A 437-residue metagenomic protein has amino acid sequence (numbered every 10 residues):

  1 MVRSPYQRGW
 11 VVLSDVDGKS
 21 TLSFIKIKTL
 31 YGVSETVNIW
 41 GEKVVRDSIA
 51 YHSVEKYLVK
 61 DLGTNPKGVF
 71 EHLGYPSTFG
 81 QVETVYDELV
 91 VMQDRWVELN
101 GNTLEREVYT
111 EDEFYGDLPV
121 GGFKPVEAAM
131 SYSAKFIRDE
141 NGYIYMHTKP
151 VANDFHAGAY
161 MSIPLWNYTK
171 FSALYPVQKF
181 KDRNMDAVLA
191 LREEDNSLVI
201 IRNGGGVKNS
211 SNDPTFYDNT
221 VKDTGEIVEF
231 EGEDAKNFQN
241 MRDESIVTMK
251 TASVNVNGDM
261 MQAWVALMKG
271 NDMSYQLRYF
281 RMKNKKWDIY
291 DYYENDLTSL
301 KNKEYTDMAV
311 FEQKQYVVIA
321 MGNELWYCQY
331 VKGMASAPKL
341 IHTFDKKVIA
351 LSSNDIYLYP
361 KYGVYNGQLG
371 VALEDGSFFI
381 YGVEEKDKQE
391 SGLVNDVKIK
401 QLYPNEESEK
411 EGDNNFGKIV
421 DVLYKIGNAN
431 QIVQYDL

Functional and structural regions predicted by a protein language model:
M1-Y6: Beta-strand-enriched, solvent-exposed domains that form extended recognition/catalytic surfaces
W10, E88-L89, K135, V317 (+1 more regions): Hydrophobic beta-strand positions that form the internal "hydrophobic ladder" of WD40/Gbeta-like beta-propeller blades
S14-Y75, F79-E113: Beta-propeller domains
K26-L30, G101-L104, P150, G204 (+3 more regions): Short loop/turn segments that connect beta-strands within beta-propeller blades
L62-V69, E233-I246, L297-Y305, D345-L358 (+1 more regions): Repeat-based blade/solenoid architectures
V108-E324, Q329: Acidic, serine/threonine- and glycine-rich low-complexity intrinsically disordered segments that serve as flexible
K301-F379: Loop/turn-rich, solvent-exposed surfaces of beta-rich toroidal or solenoidal domains
P360, Y365-L437: Blade-level signature of beta-propeller repeat domains, shared across WD40, Kelch, NHL, RCC1 and BNR/Asp-box propellers
